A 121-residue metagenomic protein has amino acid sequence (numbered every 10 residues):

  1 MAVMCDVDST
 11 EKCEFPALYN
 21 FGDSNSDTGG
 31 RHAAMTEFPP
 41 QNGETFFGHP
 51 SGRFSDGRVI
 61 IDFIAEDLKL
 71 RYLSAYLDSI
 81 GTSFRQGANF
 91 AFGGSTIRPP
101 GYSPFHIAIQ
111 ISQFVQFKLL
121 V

Functional and structural regions predicted by a protein language model:
M1-V121: Conserved active-site regions of diverse hydrolases
